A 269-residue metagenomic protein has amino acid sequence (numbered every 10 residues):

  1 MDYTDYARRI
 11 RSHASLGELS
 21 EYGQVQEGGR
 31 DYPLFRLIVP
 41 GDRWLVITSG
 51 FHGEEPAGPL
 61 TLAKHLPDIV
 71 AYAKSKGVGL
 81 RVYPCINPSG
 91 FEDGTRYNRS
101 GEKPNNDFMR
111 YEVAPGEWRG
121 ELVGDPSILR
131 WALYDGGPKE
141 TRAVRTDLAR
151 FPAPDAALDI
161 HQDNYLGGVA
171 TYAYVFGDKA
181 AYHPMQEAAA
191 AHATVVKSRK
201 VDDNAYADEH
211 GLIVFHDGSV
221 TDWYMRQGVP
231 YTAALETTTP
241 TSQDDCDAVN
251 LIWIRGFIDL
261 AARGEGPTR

Functional and structural regions predicted by a protein language model:
M1-F35, P154, L158: Short glycine- and acidic-rich boundary segments immediately preceding or forming the N-terminal edge of structured
P33-R43: Short beta-strand-to-loop junctions in surface cap/lid or active-site-entrance loops
I38-P40, R96, W223-V229: Short glycine/proline-enriched loop/turn "hinge" motifs that connect secondary-structure elements and lie
L45-F51: Short glycine-rich or small-residue beta-strand-to-loop segments that form or flank ligand, phosphate, metal/Fe-S
P56-L62, V70-Q186: Active-site/substrate-binding loop(s) of hydrolase catalytic cores
H65-V70, G136-V144, A181-V196, C246-G266: Long, well-ordered alpha-helical scaffolding segments within enzyme catalytic domains, especially pronounced
L166-P230: Active-site-proximal helix/loop segments of hydrolytic enzymes
H210-R269: Active-site-adjacent mobile loop/cap segments within catalytic or ligand-binding domains
